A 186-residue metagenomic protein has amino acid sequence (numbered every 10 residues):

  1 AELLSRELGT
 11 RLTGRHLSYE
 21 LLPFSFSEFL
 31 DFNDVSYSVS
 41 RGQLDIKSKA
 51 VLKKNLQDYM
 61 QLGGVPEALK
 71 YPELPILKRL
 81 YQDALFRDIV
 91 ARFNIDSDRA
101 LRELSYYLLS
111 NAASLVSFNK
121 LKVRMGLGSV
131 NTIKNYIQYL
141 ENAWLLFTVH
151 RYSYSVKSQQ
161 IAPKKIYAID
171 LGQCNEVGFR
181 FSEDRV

Functional and structural regions predicted by a protein language model:
A1-L8, L140: Sensor-1/coupling segment of RecA-like P-loop NTPase cores
E2-L4, F24-S27, S153, Q173: Conserved nucleotide-binding/hydrolysis micro-motifs of P-loop NTPases
S5-E7, I46, I133, S153-Y154: A generic local structural motif
R6-L115: Interdomain motor-coupling "hinge/lid" segment immediately C-terminal to the ATP-binding subdomain of NTP-driven enzymes
L69-V186: Accessory nucleic acid-recognition modules appended to NTPase machines
